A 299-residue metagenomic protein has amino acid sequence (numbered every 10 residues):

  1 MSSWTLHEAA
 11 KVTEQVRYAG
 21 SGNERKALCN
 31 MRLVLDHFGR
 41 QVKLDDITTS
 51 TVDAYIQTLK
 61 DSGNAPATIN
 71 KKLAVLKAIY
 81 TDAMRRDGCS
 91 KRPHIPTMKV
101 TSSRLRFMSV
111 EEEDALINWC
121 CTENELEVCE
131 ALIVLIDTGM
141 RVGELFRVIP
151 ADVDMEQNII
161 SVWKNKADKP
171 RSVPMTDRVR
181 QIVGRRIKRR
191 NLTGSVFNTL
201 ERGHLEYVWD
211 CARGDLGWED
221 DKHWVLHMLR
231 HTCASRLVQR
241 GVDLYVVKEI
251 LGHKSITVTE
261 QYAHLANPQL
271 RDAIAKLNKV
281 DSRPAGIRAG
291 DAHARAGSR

Functional and structural regions predicted by a protein language model:
S2-M31: Short, aromatic/basic-rich helix-turn unit that serves as a nucleic-acid recognition element
N30-L33, V42-A54, D61-I95, M140-G143 (+1 more regions): N-terminal DNA-binding recognition helix of tyrosine site-specific recombinases/integrases
L59, V134-L135, V148, R236-L237 (+1 more regions): Short alpha-helical segment immediately N-terminal to, or the first helix within, an HTH/HTH-like DNA-binding domain
N70, C89-V142, F146, E156 (+2 more regions): Basic, Lys/Arg- and aromatic-enriched nucleic-acid-binding interface segment
F107, K164-D168, L251, S255-K276: Catalytic-site neighborhood detector that most strongly recognizes the C-terminal catalytic loop/helix of tyrosine
N118-V128, T138, V173, I187-S195 (+1 more regions): Short, basic (Lys/Arg/His-rich) helix/loop patches that form interaction surfaces in the mid-to-C-terminal regions
E156, S161-K164, R180-C211, L216 (+1 more regions): Major-groove DNA-contacting interfaces characterized by cationic-aromatic clusters
Q157, R185, L277-R299: C-terminal secondary-structure termini that scaffold catalytic or DNA-interacting sites
